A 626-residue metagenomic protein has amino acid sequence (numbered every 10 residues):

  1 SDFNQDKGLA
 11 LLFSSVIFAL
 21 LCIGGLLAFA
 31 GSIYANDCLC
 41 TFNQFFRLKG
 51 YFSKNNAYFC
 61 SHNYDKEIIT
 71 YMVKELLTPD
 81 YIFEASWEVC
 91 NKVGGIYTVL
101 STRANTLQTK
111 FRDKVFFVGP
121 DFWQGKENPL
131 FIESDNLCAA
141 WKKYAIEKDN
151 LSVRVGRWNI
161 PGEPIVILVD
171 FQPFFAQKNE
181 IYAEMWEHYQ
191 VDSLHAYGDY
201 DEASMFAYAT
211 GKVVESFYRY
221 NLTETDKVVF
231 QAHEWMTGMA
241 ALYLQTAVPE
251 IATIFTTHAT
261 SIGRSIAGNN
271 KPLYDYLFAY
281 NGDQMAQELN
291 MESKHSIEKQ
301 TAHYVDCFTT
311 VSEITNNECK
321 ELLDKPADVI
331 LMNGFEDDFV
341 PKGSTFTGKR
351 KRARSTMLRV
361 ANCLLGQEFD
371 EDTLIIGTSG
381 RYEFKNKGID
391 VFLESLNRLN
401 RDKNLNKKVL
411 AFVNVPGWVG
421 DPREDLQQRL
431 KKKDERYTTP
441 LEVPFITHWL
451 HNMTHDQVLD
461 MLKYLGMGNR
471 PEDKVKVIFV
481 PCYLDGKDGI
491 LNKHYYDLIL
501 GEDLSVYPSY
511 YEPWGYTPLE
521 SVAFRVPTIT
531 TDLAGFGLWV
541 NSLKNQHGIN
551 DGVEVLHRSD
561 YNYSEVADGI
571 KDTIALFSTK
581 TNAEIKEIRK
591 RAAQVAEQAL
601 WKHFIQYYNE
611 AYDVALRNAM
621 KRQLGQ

Functional and structural regions predicted by a protein language model:
K7: Conserved PLP-dependent catalytic core of the aminotransferase class-I/II
A10-I33, L39, Q44-F45: Hydrophobic alpha-helical signal peptides and transmembrane signal-/tail-anchor segments that drive secretory-pathway
L11, L27-A28, Y34, G50-S53 (+4 more regions): Polar low-complexity intrinsically disordered regions enriched in Ser/Thr and small residues
L11-S14, F18, K66, E88-V89 (+1 more regions): Positively charged, hydrophobic/aromatic-enriched amphipathic segments
I17, Y34-A35, T41-F42, R47 (+2 more regions): Short, positively charged and aromatic/hydrophobic N-terminal segments
Y58, I69-Q626: Catalytic cores of nucleotide-sugar-dependent glycosyltransferases that transfer UDP/GDP/TDP-activated
